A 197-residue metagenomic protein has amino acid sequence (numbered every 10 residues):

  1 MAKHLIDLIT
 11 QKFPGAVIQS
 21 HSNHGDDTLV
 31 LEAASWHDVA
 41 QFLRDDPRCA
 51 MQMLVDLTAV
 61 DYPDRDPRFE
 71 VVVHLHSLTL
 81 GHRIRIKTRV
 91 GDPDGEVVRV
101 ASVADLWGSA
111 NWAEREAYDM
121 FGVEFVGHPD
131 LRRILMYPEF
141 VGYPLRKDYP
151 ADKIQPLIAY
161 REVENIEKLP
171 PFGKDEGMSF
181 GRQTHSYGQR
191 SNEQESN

Functional and structural regions predicted by a protein language model:
M1-N197: Terminal low-complexity/charged segments
